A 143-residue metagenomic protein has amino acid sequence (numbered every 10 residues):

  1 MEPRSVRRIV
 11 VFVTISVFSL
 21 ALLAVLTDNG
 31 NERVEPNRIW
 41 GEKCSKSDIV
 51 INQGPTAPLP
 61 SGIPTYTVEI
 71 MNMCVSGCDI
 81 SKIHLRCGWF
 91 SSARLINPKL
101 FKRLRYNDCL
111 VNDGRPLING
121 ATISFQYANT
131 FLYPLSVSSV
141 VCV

Functional and structural regions predicted by a protein language model:
M1-P64, V75-D79, H84-V143: Membrane engagement elements in two modes
T67-N72: Buried hydrophobic-core signal for structured, non-transmembrane domains
